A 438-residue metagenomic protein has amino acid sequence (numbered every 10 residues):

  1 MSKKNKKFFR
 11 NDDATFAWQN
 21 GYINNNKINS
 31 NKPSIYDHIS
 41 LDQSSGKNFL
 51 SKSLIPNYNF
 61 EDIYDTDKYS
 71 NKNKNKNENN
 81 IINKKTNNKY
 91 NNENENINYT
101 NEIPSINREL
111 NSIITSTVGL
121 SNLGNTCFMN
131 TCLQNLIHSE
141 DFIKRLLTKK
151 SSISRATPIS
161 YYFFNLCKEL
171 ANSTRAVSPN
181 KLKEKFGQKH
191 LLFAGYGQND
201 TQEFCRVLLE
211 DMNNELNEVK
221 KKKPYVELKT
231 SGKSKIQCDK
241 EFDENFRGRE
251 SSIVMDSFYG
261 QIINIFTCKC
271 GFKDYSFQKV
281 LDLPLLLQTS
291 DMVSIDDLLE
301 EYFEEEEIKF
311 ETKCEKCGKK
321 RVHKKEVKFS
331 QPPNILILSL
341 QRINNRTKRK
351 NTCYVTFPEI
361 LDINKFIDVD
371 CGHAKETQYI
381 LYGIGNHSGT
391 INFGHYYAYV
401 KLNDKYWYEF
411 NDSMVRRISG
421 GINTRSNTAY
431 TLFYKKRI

Functional and structural regions predicted by a protein language model:
M1-K32, Y36: N-terminal intrinsically disordered, low-complexity regulatory segments of eukaryotic proteins
N5-K7, Q19-G21, D37-D42, G46-N48 (+7 more regions): Exposed substrate/partner-binding surface patches
N20, N26-N31, D67-N101: Asparagine/serine/threonine-enriched low-complexity, disordered tracts, especially those forming N-linked glycosylation
N96-G232, I335-L340, R417-S426, F433-R437: USP/UBP deubiquitinase core
L120, Q261, E307-F310: Residue-level signal for mature regions of secreted extracellular proteins and peptides
L228-R247: Intrinsically disordered, low-complexity regulatory segments in eukaryotic proteins
I253-D256: Short, recurring structural edge motifs at helix starts
N264-F266, T312: Cys/His-enriched microdomains
